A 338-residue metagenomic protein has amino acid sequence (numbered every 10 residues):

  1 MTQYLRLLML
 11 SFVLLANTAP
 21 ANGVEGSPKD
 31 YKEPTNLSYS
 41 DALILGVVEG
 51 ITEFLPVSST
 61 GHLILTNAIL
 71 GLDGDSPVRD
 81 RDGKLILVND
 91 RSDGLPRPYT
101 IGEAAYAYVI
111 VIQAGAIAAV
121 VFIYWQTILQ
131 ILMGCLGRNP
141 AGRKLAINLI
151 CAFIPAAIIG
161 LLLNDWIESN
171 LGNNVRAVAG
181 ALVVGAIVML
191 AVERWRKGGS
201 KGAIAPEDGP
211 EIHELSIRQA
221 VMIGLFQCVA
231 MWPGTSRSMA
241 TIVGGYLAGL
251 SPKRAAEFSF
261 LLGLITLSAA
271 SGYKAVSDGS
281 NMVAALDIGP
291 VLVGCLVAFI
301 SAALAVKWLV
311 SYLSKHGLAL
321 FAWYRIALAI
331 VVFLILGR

Functional and structural regions predicted by a protein language model:
T2-R338: Multi-pass membrane proteins that catalyze or facilitate reactions on polyprenyl-/lipid-phosphate substrates and their
